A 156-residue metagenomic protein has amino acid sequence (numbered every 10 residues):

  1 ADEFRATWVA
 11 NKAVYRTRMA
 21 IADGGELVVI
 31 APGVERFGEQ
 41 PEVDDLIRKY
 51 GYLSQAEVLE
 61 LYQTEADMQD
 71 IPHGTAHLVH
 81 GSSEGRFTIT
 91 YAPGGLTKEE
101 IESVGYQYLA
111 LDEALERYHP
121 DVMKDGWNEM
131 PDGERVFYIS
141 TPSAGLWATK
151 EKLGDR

Functional and structural regions predicted by a protein language model:
E3-P93: C-terminal catalytic subdomain
E84-R156: Extended hydrophobic packing segments that form well-structured cores
